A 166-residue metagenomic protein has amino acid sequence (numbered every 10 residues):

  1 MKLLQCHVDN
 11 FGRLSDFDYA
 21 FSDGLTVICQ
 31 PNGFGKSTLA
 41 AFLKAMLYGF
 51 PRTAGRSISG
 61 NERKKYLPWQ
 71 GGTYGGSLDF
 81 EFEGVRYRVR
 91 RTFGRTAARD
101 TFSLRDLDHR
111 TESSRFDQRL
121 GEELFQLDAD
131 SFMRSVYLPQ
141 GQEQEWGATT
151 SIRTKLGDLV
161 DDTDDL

Functional and structural regions predicted by a protein language model:
M1-S114, Q118: Extreme N-terminal "head/tail" segments of very large remodeling/mechanoenzyme assemblies
T26, R86-L166: Extended, charged alpha-helical "arm/stalk" segments used for dimerization and assembly in large NTPase-driven machines
